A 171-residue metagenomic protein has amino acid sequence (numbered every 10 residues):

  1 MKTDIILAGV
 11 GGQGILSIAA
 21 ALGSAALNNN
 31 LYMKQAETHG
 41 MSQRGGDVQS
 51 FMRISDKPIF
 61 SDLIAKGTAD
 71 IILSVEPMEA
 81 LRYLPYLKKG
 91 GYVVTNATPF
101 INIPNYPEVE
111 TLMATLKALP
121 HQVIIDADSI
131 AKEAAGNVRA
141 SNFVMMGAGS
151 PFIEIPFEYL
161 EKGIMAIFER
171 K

Functional and structural regions predicted by a protein language model:
M1-K171: Active-site cofactor/cluster-binding pocket
